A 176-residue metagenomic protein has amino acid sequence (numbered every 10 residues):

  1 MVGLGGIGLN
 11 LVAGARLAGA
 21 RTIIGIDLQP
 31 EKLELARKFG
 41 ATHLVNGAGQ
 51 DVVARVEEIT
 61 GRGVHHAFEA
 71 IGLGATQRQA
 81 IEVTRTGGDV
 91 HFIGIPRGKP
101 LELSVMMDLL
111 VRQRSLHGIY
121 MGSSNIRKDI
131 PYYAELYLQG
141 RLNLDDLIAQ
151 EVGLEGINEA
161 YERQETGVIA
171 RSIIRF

Functional and structural regions predicted by a protein language model:
M1-Q50, A54: Mid-domain Rossmann-like dinucleotide-binding core that forms the NAD(H)/NADP(H) cofactor-binding site
R21-T22, D89, S115: Residues at the starts of beta-strands that form the adenosine-phosphate
Q29, P96, G122: Residues in the short beta-alpha loop(s) of Rossmann-like NAD(P)-binding domains
T60, I71, V83-R85: A generic alpha-to-beta junction signature in SAM-dependent methyltransferases
H65-F68: N-terminal Rossmann-like NAD(P) cofactor-binding module of classical short-chain dehydrogenase/reductase
R78-E82, S123, R127-F176: C-terminal hydrophobic helical "lid"/dimerization subdomain of Rossmann-like NAD(P)H-dependent oxidoreductases
V83-P100, I119: ADP-ribose/adenylate-binding Rossmann-like module
I95-Q113, I130-Y133: Rossmann-fold NAD(P)-binding glycine/threonine-rich loop
